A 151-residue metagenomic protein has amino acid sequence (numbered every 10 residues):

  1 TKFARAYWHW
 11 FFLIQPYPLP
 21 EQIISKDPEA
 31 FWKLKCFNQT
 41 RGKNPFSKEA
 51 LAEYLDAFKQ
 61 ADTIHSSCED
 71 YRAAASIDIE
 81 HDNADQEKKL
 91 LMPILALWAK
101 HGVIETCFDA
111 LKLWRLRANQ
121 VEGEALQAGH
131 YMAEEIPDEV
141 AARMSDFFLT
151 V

Functional and structural regions predicted by a protein language model:
T1-A125, A133, S145-T150: Flexible "cap/lid" subdomain of the alpha/beta-hydrolase fold that forms the substrate-access gate
A128-A141: Catalytic histidine-centered segment of alpha/beta-hydrolase-like enzymes
